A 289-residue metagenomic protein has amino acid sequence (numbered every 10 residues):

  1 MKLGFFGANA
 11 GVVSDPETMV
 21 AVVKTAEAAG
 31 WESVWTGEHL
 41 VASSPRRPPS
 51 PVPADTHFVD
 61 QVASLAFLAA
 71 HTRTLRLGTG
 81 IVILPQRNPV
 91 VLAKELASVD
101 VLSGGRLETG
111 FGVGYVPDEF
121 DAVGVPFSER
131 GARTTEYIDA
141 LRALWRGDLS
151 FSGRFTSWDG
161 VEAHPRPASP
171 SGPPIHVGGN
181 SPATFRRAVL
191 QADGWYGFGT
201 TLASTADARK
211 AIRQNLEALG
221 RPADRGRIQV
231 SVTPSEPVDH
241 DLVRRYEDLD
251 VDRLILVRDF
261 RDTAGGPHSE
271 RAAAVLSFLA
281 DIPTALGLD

Functional and structural regions predicted by a protein language model:
M1-H71, S171-P173, S277, D281 (+1 more regions): N-terminal beta1-alpha1-beta2 module of alpha/beta enzyme domains
L3-G7, V34-T36, R76-T79, L107-F111 (+4 more regions): Hydrophobic faces of well-ordered beta-strands that scaffold small-molecule active sites in alpha/beta enzyme cores
F5-P16, G80-V90, S169-N180, Q229-V238: Active-site mouth loops of central-metabolism enzymes
S14-A26, V91-L96, V177-R187, P237-E247: Short, acidic/polar
M19, Q61, L65, L92 (+4 more regions): Aromatic/hydrophobic pocket-lining residues that form the small-molecule binding cavity in soluble enzyme cores
G30, H71-T74, S103, G172 (+2 more regions): Glycine-enriched alpha-helix->loop->beta-strand junction motifs that scaffold or abut catalytic
A42-P49, A66, L75, T79 (+5 more regions): Internal, glycine-rich beta/alpha segment that forms the wall or movable "lid" of small-molecule/cofactor binding
P126, R130, T134-A143, L202-I212 (+1 more regions): C-terminal helical cap(s) of enzyme catalytic domains, especially alpha/beta-barrels
